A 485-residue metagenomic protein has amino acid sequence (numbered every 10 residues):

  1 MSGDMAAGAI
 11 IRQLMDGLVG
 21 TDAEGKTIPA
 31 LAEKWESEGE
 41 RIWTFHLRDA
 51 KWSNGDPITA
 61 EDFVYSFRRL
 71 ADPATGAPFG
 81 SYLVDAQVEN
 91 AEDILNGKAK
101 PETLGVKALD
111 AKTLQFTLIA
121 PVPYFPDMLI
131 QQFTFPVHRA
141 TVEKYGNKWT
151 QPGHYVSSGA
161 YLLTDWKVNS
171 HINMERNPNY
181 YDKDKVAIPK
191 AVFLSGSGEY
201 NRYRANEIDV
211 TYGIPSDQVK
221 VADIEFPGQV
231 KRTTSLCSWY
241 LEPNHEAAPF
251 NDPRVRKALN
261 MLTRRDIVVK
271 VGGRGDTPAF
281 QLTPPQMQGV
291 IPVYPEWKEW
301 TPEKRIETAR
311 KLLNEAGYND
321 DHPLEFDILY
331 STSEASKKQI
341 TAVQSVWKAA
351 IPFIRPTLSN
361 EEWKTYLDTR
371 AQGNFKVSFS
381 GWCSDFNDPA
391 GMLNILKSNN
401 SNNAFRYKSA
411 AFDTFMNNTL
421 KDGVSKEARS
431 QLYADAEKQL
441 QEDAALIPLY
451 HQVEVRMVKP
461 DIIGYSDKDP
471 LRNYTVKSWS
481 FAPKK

Functional and structural regions predicted by a protein language model:
M1-G39, R68, H154-V156: N-terminal lobe/hinge region of extracytoplasmic solute-binding protein
E33-Y82, Q115, R202, P249: Aromatic- and charge-enriched surface segment that lines or borders ligand/interaction sites
T44, V269, P302-E303, F353-A371 (+2 more regions): Extracytoplasmic/peripheral linker and loop segments enriched in polar/acidic and small residues with frequent Thr/Pro
V88, E92, G97-P101, K107 (+3 more regions): Gly/Pro-rich hinge or "lid" segments in bacterial periplasmic/extracellular proteins
T164-E175, V192-A247, R254, V269-V271: Extracellular/periplasmic solute-recognition and catalytic clefts
V168, I306, R310-S384, N399 (+2 more regions): Ligand/substrate-recognition segments at binding pockets and active sites
T277-E315, S333-K338: Structural transition elements
R456-K485: Long beta-strand-rich cores associated with HINT superfamily self-processing modules
